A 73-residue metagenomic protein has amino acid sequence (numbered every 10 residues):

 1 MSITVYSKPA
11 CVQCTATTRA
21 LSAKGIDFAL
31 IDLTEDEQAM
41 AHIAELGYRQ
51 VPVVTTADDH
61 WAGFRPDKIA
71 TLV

Functional and structural regions predicted by a protein language model:
M1-I26: Local sequence-structure signature of Cys/Sec-based thiol-disulfide redox active-site neighborhoods
V12, E37-Q38, K68: Short alpha-helical
D27-A39: Thiol-based oxidoreductase modules, predominantly thioredoxin-like and allied folds used for disulfide exchange
M40-A41, A62: Short Asp/Glu-rich motifs
A44-Y48: Major-groove DNA-recognition helix of helix-turn-helix-type DNA-binding domains
P52-A62: A short, hydrophobic beta-strand/beta-hairpin element that forms part of a small beta-sheet core
A70-V73: Short hydrophobic/aromatic patches at helix-to-coil boundaries
